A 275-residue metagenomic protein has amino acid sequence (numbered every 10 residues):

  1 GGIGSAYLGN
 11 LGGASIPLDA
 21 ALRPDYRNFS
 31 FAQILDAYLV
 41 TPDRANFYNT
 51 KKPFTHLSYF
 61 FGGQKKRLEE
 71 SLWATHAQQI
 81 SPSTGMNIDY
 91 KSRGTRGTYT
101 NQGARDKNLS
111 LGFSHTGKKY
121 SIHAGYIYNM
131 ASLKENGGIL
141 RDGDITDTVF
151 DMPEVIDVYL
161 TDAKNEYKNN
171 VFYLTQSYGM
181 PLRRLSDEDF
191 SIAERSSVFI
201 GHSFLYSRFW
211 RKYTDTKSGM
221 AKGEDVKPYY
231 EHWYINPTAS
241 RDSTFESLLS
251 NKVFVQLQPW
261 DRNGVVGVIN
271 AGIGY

Functional and structural regions predicted by a protein language model:
G1-K52: Acidic, small-polar-rich N-terminal luminal/periplasmic segments of exported/outer-membrane proteins
S5-A6, T98-D106, G112-F172: Outer-membrane beta-barrel translocator/channel fold
R27-Q33, T41-H76, G97-T98: Short strand-turn segments of transmembrane beta-barrel domains in outer membranes, especially the first one or two
K51-T55, P82-M86, K118-I122, E194-I200 (+1 more regions): Outer-envelope beta-barrel architecture signal
P53, E70-A74, K107-L111, N170-L174 (+1 more regions): Hydrophobic, lipid-facing positions within transmembrane beta-strands of outer-membrane proteins
Y59-G63, S92-R96, G117, Y128-S132 (+3 more regions): Transmembrane beta-strands of outer-membrane beta-barrel pores
E69-G112, N263-Y275: Surface-exposed extracellular loop regions of Gram-negative outer-membrane beta-barrel proteins
I156-Y275: Face-selective signature of the C-terminal outer-membrane beta-barrel domain
